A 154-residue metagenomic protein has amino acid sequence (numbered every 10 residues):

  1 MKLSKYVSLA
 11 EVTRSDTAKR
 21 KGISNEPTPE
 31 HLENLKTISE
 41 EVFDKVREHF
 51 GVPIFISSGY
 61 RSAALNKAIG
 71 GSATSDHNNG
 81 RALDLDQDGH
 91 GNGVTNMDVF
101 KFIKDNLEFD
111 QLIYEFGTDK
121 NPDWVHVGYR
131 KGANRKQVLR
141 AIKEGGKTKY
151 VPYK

Functional and structural regions predicted by a protein language model:
M1-R47, G145-K154: Extracytoplasmic cell-surface/polysaccharide-interacting catalytic and binding patches
I38-V42, L65, R81, T95 (+1 more regions): Amphipathic alpha-helical interface surfaces
E41-G70: Extended, low-complexity, intrinsically disordered C-terminal regulatory tails of eukaryotic serine/threonine kinases
I54, L83, W124-V125: A broad, low-specificity signal marking well-ordered, structured residues that form hydrophobic/aromatic
I69-L85: Active-site microenvironments of hydrolase-like enzyme catalytic domains
Q87-K154: Catalytic cores and adjacent binding grooves of peptidoglycan-active enzymes
